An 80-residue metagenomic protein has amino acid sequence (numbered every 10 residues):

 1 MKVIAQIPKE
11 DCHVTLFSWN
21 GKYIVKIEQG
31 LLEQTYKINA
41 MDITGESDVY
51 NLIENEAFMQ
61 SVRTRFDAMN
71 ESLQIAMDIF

Functional and structural regions predicted by a protein language model:
K2-K37: N-terminal acidic leader/helix
D42-F80: Mixed-charge, Lys/Arg-enriched low-complexity segments
